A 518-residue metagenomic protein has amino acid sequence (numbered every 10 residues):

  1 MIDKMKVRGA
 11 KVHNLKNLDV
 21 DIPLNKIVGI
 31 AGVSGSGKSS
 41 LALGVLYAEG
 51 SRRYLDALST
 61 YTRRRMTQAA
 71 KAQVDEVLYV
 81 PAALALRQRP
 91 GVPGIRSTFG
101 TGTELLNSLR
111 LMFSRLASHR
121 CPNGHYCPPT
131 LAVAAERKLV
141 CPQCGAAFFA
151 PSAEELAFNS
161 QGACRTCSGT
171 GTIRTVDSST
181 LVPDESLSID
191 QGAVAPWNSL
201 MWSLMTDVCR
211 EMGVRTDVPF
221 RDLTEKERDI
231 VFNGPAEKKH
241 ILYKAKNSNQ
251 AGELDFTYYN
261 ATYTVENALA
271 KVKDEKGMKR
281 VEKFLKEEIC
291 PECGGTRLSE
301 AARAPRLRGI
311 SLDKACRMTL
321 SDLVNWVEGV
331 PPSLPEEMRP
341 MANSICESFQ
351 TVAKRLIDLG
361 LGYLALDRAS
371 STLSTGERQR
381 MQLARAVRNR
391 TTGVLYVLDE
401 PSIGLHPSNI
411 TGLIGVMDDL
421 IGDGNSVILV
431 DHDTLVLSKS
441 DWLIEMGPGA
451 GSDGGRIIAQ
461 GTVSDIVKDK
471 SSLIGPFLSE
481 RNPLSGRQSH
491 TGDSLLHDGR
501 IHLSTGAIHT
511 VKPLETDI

Functional and structural regions predicted by a protein language model:
I2-T372, R378-V394, H406, V416 (+2 more regions): P-loop/Walker A nucleotide phosphate-binding surfaces of NTP-dependent enzymes
G100, E445-S479: Conserved beta-strand-loop-alpha-helix hinge in the C-terminal portion of ABC ATPase nucleotide-binding domains
A369, L398-P401: Walker B catalytic motif
G412-L413: Conserved hydrophobic alpha-helix in the ABC-type ATPase nucleotide-binding domain
D419, S426, S438-E445: Conserved catalytic segment of ABC-fold P-loop ATPases
V430-H432: H-loop/switch region of ABC-family ATPase nucleotide-binding domains
L473-L503: Long, charged amphipathic helices and adjacent flexible linkers at domain junctions
